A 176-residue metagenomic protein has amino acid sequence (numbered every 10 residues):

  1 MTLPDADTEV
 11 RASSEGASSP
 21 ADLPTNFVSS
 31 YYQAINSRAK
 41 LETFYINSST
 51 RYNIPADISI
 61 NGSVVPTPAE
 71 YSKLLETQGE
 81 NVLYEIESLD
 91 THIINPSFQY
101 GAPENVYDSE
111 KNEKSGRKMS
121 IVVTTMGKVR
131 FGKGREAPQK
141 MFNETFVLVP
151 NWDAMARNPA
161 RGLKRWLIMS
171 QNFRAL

Functional and structural regions predicted by a protein language model:
M1-A34: Short, low-complexity N-terminal intrinsically disordered segments enriched in polar/charged residues
T2-D5, N105-L176: Short beta-strand edge/turn micro-motifs at domain boundaries
L3-A12, Y45-P55: Surface-exposed beta-strand-to-loop junctions that form interaction patches on eukaryotic regulatory domains
R11-S19, T25, P55, S109 (+2 more regions): Generic preference for well-ordered secondary structure
A21-N47, P66-T67, L74, Q78 (+1 more regions): Internal, well-ordered interaction modules that form the hydrophobic cores of assembly/scaffold domains in eukaryotic
T25, V65, H92-I94, G101 (+4 more regions): Generic detection of intrinsically disordered/low-complexity segments and helix-coil linkers/edges
N47-M119: A solvent-exposed, acidic/Ser-Thr-rich amphipathic alpha-helical stretch
